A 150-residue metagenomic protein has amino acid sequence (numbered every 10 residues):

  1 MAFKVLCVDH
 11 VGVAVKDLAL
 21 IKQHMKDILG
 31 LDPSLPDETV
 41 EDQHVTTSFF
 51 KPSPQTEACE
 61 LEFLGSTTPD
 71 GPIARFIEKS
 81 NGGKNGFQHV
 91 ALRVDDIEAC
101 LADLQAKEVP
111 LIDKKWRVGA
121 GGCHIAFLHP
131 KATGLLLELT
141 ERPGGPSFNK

Functional and structural regions predicted by a protein language model:
M1-Q23, N85-L92, P143-K150: N-terminal beta-strand motif that seeds the catalytic metal site of vicinal oxygen chelate
A2-K4, E38, S48-K51, C59-L61 (+1 more regions): Vicinal oxygen chelate
A2-L6, L20-Q23, D27-I28, D32-L35 (+4 more regions): Intrinsic disorder/low-complexity detector
V15-Q23, T68-I73, I77-K131: Vicinal oxygen chelate
G30-T56: Acidic (E/D-rich), amphipathic helical modules within compact regulatory domains
V45, T56-A58, G82-F87: Short connector loops at helix/strand junctions that flank enzyme active sites, especially segments positioning acidic
A58-C59, P69: Arg/Lys-rich, alpha-helical DNA-contact motif
